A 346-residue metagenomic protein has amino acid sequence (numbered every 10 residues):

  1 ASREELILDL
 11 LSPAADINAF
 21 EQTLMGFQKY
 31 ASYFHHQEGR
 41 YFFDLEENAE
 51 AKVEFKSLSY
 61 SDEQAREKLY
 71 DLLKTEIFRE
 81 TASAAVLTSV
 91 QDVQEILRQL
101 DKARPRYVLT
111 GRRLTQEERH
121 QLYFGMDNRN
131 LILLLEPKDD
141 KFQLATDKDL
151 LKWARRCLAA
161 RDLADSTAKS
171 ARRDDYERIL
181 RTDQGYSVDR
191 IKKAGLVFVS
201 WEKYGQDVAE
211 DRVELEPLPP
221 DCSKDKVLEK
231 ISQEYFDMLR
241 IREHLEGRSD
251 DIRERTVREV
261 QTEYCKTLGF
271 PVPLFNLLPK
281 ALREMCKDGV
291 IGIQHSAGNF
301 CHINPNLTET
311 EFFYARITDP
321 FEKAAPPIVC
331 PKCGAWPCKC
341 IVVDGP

Functional and structural regions predicted by a protein language model:
A1-P346: Extended alpha-helical scaffold and adjacent linker segments that couple domains and build interaction/assembly
